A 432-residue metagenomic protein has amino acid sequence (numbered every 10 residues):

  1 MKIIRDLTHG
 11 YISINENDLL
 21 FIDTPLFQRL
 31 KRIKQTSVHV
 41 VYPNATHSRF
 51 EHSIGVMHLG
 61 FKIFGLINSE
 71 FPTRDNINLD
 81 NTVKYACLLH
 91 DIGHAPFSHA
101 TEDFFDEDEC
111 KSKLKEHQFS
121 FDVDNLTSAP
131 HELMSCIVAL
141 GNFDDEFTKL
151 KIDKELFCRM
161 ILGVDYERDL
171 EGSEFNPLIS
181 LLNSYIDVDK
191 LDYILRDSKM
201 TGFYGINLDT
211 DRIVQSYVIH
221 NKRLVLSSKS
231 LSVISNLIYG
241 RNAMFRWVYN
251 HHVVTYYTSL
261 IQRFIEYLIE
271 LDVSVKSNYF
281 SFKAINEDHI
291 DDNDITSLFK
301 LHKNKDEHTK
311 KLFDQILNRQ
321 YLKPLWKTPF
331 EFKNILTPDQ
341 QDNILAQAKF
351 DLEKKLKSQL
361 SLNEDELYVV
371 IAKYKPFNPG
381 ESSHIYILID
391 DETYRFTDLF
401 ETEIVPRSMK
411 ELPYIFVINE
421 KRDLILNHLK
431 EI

Functional and structural regions predicted by a protein language model:
M1-Y85, G93-T328: Sequence-structural signature of the catalytic-core scaffold of metal-dependent phosphohydrolases that act on
V248, V253, Q262, D272-I432: Terminal helices and disordered tails flanking the catalytic cores of nucleotide-processing hydrolases
